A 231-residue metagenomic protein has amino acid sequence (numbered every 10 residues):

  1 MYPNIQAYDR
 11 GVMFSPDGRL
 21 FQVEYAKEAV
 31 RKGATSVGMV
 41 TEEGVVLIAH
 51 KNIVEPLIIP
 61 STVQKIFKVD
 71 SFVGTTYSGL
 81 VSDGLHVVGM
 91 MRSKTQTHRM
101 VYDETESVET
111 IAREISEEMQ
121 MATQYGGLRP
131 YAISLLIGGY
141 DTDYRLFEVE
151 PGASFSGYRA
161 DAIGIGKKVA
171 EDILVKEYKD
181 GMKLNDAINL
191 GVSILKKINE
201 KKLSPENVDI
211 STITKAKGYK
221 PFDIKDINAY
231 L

Functional and structural regions predicted by a protein language model:
M1-L231: Long, low-complexity N-terminal extensions
